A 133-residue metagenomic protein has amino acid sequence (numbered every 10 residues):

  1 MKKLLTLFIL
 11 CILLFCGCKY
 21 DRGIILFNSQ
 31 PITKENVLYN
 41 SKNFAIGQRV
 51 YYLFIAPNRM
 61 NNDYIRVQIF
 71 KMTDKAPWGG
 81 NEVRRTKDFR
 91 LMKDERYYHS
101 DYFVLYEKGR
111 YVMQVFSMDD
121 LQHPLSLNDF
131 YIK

Functional and structural regions predicted by a protein language model:
M1-K19: Sec-dependent bacterial lipoprotein signal peptides
T6-I9, G80, V112: Low-complexity, intrinsically disordered short peptide segments enriched in small/polar/basic residues
K19-Y106, Q114-S126: Contiguous segments within soluble domain cores/interaction surfaces
D129-K133: Short beta-strand edge segments in extracellular beta-sheet folds
